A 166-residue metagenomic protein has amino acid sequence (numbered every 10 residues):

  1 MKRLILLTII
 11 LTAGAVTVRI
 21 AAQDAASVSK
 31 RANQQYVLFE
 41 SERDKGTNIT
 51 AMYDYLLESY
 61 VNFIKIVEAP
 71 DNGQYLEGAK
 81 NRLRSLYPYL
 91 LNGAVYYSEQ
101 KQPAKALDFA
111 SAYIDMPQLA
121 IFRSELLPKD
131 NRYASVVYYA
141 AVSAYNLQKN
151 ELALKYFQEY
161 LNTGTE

Functional and structural regions predicted by a protein language model:
M1-A25: Bacterial Sec-dependent N-terminal signal peptides
A21, F63-R82, D115-N131, N162-E166: Flexible helix-coil transition and linker loops at the boundaries of alpha-helical arrays
M52, L56-S59, A106, A153: Single-residue signature of alpha-solenoid repeat helices
L57, V61-I64, S111, Q118 (+1 more regions): Alpha-solenoid helical repeat scaffolds
S85-L90, K129-Y139, E166: Generic helix N-cap/helix-start motif at coil->alpha-helix transitions
